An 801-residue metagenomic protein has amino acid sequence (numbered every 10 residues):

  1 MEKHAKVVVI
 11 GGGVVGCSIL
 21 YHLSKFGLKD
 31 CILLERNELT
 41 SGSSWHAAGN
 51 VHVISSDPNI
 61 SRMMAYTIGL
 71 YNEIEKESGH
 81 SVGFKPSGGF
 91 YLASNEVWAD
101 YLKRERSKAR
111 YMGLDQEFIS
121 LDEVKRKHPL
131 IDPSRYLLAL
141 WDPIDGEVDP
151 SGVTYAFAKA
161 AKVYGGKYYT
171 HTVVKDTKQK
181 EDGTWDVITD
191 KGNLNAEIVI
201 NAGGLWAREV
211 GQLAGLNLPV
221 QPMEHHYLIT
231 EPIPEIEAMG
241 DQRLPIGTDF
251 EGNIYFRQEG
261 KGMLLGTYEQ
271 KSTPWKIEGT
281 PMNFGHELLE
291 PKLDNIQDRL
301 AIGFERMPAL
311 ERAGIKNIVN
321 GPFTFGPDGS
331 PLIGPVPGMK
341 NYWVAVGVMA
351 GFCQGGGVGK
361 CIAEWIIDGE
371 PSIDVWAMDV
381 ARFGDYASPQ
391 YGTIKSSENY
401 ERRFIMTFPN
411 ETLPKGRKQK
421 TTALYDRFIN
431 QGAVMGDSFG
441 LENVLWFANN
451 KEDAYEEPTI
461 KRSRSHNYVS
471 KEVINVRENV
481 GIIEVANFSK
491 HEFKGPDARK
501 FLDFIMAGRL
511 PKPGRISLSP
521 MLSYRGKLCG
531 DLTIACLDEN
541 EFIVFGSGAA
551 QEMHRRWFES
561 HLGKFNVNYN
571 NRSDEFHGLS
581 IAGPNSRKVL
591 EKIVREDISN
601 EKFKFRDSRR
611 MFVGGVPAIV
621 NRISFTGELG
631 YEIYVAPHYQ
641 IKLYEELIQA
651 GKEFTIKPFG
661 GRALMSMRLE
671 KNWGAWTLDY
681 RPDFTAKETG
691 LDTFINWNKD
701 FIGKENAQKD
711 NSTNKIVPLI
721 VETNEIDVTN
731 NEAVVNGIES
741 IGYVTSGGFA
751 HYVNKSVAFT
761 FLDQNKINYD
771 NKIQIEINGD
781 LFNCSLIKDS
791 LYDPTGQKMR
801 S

Functional and structural regions predicted by a protein language model:
E2-V15, I32: Beta1/beta-strand and adjacent pyrophosphate-binding region of the FAD-binding site in flavoprotein oxidoreductases
S18, D176-E290, D298-R306, D385 (+3 more regions): Flavin-dependent oxidoreductases
S24-S44: Glycine-rich FAD pyrophosphate-binding loop
A48-V53, G89-Y91, L216-D241, D298 (+4 more regions): Central beta-strand plus flanking loop segment that forms part of the substrate or channel wall within the catalytic
G49-K127, E251-F256, K261-L264, E290 (+2 more regions): Dinucleotide-binding Rossmann-like beta1-alpha1 core, especially the glycine-rich loop that anchors the ADP
N72-E73, K85, S94-T170, K175-I188 (+3 more regions): Flavin (FAD/FMN) cofactor-binding and adjacent substrate-gating region of FAD-dependent oxidoreductase domains
E251, H286-T407, T412-G416, K420: C-terminal catalytic lobe of FAD-dependent flavoproteins
I373-D374, M378-S801: Glycine/proline-enriched, intrinsically flexible loops and inter-domain linkers
